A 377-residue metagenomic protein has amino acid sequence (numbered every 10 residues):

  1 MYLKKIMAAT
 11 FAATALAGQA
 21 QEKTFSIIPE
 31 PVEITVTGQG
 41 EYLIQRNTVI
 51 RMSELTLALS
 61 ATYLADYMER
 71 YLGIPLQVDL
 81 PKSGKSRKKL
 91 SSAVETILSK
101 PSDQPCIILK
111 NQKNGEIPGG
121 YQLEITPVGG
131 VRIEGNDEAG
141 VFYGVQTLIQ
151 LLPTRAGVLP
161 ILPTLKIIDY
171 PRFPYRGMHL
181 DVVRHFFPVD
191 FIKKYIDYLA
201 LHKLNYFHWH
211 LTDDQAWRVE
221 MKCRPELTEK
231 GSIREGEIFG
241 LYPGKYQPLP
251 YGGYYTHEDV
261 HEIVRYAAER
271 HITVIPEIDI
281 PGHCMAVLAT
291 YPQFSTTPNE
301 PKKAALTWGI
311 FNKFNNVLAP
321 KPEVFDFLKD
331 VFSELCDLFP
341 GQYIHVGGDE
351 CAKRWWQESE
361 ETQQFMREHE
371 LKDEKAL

Functional and structural regions predicted by a protein language model:
M1-T24: Bacterial Sec-dependent N-terminal signal peptides
Q21-Y175: Contiguous, structured surface segment used for ligand recognition
R70-Y71, L201, E269, E368: Residues at alpha-helix termini
G73-I74, I272, L371: Short aromatic/hydrophobic-glycine micro-motifs
L76-Q77, F207, I275, E374: A local structural micro-motif
L80-G84, L109-N111, L211-D213, I278-I280 (+1 more regions): A general secondary-structure junction signal
N114-Y343, S359: Feature activates predominantly on carbohydrate-active enzymes
D326-L377: Gly/Pro-rich turn-and-neighbor structural signature
